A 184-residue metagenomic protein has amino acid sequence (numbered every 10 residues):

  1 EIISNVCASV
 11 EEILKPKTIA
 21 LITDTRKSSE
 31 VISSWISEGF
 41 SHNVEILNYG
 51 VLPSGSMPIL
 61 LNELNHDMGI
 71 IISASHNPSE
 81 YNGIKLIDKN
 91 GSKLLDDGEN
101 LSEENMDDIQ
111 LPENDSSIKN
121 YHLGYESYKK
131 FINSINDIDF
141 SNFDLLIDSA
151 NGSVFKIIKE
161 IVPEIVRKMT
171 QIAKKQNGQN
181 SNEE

Functional and structural regions predicted by a protein language model:
I2, A8, N82-E184: Gly/Ser/Thr-enriched, mixed-charge loops and adjacent short helices that form phosphate/oxyanion-binding elements
I2-I3, N65: Generic hydrophobic secondary-structure packing signal
N5-P16: A short, N-terminal amphipathic alpha-helix
V10, M57-L60, I135-N136: Short, flexible, glycine/charge-rich loop motifs used to bind or transfer phosphoryl groups or to couple energy/partner
P16-I19, N142-D144: Nucleotide donor/acceptor-binding cores
T18-Y81, I161-E184: N-terminal small/polar loop signature for handling phosphorylated ligands or for N-terminal nucleophile
